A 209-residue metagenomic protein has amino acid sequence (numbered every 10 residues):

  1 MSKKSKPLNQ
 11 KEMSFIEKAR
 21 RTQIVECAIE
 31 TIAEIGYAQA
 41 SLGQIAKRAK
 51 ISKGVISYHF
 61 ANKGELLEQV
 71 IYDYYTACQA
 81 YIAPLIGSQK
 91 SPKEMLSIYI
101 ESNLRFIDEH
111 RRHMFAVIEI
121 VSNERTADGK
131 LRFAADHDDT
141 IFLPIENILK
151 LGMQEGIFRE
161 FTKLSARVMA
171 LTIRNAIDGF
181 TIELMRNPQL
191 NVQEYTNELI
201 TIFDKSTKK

Functional and structural regions predicted by a protein language model:
M1-A19: N-terminal intrinsically disordered/low-complexity leader segments
R20, K63, V70, Y74-C78 (+7 more regions): Hydrophobic/aromatic residues within well-ordered alpha-helical segments
Q23, C27, T31-E65, Q69: Helix-turn-helix
E34-A38, S88-Q89, H110, E155: Short coil/turn segments at alpha/beta junctions that flank glycine-rich nucleotide-binding fingerprints
Q69, D73, A83-R111, A166-I173 (+1 more regions): Hydrophobic alpha-helical connector segments
Q89, A127-D128, D138-I173, L184 (+1 more regions): Hydrophobic alpha-helical bundle segments that form small-molecule/ligand-binding pockets
L104-N147, K163: Short secondary-structure transition hinges
